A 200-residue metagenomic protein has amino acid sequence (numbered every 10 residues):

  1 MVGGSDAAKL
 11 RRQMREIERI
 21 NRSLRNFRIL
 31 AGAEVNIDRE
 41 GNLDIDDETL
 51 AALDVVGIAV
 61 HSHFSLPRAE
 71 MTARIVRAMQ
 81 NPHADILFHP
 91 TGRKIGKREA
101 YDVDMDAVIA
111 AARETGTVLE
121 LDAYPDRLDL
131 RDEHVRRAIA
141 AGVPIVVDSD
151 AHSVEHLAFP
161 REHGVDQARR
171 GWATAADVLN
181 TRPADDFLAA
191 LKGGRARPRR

Functional and structural regions predicted by a protein language model:
M1-F27, R39-R200: Charged catalytic cores and adjacent phosphate/nucleic-acid-binding surfaces used for phosphate/nucleic-acid chemistry
